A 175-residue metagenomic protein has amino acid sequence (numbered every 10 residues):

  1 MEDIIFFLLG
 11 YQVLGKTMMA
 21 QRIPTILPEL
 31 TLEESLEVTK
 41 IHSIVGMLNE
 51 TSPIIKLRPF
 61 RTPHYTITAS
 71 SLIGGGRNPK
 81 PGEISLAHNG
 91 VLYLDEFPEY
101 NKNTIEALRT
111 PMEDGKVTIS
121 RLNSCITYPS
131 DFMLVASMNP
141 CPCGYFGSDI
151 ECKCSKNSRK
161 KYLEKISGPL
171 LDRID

Functional and structural regions predicted by a protein language model:
D3-E50, D114: Walker A/P-loop
V13-G15, I26-P28, H42, P98-E99 (+3 more regions): Conserved nucleotide-binding/hydrolysis micro-motifs of P-loop NTPases
P53-P59, T66-L92, C125: Conserved alpha-helical scaffold flanking the Walker A/P-loop in AAA+ ATPase domains
F60-R61, K80, S85-N89, I119-P140 (+1 more regions): AAA+/SF3 P-loop NTPase mechanochemical coupling elements
N89, D95-F97, A107-L108: Walker B catalytic acidic pair
N101-N103: Conserved D-loop-proximal element of ABC-family nucleotide-binding domains
E106-I126: Conserved catalytic/switch belt of AAA+ P-loop NTPases
I150-D175: A short helix-turn-beta junction within AAA+ P-loop NTPase domains corresponding to the substrate/partner-engaging
